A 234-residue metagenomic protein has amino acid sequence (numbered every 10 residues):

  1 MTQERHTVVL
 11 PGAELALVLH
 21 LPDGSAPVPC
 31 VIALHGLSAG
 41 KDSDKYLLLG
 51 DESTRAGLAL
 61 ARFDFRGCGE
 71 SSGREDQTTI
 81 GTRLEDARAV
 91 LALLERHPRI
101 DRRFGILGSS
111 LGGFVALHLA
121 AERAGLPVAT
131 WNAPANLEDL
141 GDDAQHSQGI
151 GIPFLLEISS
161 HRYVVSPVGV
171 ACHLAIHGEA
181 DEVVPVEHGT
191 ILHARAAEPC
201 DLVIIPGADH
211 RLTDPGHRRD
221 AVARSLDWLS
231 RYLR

Functional and structural regions predicted by a protein language model:
M1-S25: N-terminal cap/lid segment of alpha/beta-hydrolase-fold proteins
S38-G50, F65, E187: The serine-hydrolase catalytic nucleophile loop
Y46, A171, P185-A194: Short alpha-helix in the alpha/beta-hydrolase fold that links the catalytic acid
G50-S72: Conserved alpha/beta-hydrolase
Q77-P98: Alpha/beta-hydrolase active-site loop
H118-E157: Hydrolase active-site cap/lid region
V168-V170, L174-H177, D181: Short beta-strand/loop motif that positions the catalytic acidic residue of the alpha/beta-hydrolase fold
A180-V184, R211: Acidic catalytic loop of the alpha/beta-hydrolase fold
